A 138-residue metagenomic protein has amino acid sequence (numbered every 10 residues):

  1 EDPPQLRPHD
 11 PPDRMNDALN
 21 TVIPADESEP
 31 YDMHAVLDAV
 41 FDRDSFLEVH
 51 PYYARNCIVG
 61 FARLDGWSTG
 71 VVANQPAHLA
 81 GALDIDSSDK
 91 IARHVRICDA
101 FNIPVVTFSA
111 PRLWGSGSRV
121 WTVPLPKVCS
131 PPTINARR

Functional and structural regions predicted by a protein language model:
E1-R138: Ligand-binding clefts of soluble mixed alpha/beta catalytic domains
